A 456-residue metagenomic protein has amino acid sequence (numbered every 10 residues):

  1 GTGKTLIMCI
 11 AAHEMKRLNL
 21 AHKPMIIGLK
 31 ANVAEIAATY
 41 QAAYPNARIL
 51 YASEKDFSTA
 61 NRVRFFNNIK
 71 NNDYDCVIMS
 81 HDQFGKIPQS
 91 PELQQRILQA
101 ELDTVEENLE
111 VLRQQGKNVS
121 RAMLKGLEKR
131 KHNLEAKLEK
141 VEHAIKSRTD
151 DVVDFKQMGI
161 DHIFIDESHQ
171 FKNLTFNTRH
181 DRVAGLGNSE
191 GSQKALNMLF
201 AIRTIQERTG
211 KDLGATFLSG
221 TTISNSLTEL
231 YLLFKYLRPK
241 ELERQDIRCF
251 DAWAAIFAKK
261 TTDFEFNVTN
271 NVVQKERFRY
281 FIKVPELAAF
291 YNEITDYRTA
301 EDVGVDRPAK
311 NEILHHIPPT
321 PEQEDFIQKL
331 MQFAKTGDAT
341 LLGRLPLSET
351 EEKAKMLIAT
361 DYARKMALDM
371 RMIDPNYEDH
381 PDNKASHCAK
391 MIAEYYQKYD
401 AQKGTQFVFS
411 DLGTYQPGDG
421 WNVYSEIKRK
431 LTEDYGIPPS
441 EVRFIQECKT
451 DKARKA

Functional and structural regions predicted by a protein language model:
G1-A12, K16-L20, V305-A456: Conserved Helicase C-terminal RecA-like lobe
I7-I10, L20-A43, R48-I49, D56 (+3 more regions): Conserved Walker A/P-loop ATP-binding site and its immediately adjacent core in helicase/helicase-like ATPase domains
M15-A21, L237-L242: Post-Walker A helix-loop "phosphate-sensing" segment adjacent to the P-loop in P-loop NTPases
Y51-R62, H81-K86, D411-G413, E441-R454: Conserved helicase motor
R62-E107, R121-K125, K129-H162, Q170-K172 (+4 more regions): Inter-lobe coupling linker of SF2 helicases/translocases
Q89-I97, T178-E190, E276-R277, T414-V423 (+1 more regions): Short, flexible/disordered intra-domain loops and linkers
Q95-R121, F176-G191: A solvent-exposed, charged loop/short amphipathic helix patch at secondary-structure junctions
